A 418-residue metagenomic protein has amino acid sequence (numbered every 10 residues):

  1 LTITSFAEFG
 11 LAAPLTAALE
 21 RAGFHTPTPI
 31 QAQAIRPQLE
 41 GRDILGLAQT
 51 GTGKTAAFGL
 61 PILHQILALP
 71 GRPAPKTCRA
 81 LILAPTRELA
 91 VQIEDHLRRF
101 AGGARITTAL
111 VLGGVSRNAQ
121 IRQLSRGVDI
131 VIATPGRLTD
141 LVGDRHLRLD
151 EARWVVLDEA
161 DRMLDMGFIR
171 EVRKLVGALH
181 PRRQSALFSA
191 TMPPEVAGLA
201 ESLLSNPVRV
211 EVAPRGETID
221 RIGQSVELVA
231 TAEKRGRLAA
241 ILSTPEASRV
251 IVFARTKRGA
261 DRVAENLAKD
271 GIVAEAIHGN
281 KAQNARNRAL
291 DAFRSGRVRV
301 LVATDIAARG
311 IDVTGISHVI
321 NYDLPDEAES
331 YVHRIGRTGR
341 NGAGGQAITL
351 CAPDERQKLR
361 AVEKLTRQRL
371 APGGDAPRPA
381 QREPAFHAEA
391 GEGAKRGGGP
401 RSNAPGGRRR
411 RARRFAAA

Functional and structural regions predicted by a protein language model:
L1-R382: Conserved helicase RecA-like core
R117, A380-A418: Arginine-glycine-rich low-complexity intrinsically disordered regions
